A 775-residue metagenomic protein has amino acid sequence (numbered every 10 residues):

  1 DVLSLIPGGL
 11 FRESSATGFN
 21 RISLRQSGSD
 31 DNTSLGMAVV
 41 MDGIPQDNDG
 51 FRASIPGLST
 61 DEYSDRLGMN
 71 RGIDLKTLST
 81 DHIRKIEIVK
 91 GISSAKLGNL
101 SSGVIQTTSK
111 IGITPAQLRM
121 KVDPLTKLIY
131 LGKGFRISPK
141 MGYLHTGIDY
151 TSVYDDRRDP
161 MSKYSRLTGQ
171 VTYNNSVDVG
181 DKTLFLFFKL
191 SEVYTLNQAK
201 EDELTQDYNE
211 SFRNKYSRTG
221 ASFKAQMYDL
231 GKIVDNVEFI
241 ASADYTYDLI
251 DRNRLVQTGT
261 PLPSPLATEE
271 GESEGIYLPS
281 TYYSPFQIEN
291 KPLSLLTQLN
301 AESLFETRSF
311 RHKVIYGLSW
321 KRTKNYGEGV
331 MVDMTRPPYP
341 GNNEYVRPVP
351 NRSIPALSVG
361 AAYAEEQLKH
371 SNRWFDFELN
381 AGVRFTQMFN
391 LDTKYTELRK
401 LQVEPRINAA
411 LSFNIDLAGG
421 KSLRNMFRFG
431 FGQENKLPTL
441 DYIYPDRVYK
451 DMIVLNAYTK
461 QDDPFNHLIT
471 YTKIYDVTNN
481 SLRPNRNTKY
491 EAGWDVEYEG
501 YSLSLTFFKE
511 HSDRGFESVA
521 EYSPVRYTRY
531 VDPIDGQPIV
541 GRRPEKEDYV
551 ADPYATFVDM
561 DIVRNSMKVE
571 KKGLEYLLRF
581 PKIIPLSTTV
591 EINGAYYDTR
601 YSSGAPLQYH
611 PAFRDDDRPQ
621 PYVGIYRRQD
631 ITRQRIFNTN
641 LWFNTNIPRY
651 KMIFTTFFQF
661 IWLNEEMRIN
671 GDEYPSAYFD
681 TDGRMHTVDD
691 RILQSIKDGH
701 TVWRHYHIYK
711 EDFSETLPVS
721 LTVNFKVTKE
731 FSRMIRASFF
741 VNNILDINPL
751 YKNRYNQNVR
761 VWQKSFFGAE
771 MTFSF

Functional and structural regions predicted by a protein language model:
V2, R21-S23, V40, G72-K76 (+1 more regions): N-terminal periplasmic accessory domains that precede and gate Gram-negative outer-membrane beta-barrel machines
S4-G57: Extracytoplasmic beta-strand/coil segments of soluble accessory domains associated with Gram-negative outer-membrane
I44-I88: Short acidic/polar hinge/loop motifs at secondary-structure boundaries that mediate gating or recognition
S59-D61, S512-R514, A520, Q659-K710 (+1 more regions): C-terminal beta-signal and adjacent terminal beta-strands/loops of Gram-negative outer-membrane beta-barrel proteins
Q117-S152, D159-A241: Transmembrane beta-barrel wall of Gram-negative outer-membrane proteins
V177-T195, F212-K394, I415, G573: Face-selective signature of the C-terminal outer-membrane beta-barrel domain
S353-S502, T506-H511, I636: Structural signature of Gram-negative outer-membrane beta-barrels, strongest in the C-terminal barrel of TonB-dependent
W374, R529-D672: Gram-negative outer-membrane beta-barrel transporters
